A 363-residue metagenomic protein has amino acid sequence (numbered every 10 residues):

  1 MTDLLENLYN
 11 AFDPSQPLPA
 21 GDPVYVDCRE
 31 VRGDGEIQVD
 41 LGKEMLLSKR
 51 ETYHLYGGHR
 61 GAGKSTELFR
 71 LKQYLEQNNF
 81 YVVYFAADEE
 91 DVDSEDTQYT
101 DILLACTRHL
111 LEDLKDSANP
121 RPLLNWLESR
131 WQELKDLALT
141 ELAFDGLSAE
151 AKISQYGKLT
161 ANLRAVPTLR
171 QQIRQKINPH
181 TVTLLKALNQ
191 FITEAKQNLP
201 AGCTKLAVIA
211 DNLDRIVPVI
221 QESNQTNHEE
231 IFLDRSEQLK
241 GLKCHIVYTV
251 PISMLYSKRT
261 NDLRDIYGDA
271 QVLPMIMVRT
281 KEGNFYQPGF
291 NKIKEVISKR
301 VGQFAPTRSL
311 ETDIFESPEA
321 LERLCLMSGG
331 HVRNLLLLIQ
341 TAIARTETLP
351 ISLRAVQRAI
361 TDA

Functional and structural regions predicted by a protein language model:
M1-N79: Walker A/P-loop-proximal flanking segment of P-loop NTPase domains
P17-G35, T168-I192, K294, S298 (+1 more regions): Alpha-helix-centered segments that form part of catalytic cores
T52-Y53, G58-T204: P-loop NTPase nucleotide-binding core
Y56-H59, A195, R235-L242, I246-Y248 (+2 more regions): Conserved catalytic-core segments centered on acid/base and nucleophilic motifs
E67-F69, S94-Q98, V217-S223, S257-L263 (+2 more regions): A short acidic (Asp/Glu
V82-E89, V272-M275, R354-D362: Conserved beta-strand -> loop -> alpha-helix junction used to position metal-binding or nucleic-acid-contacting
A187-S317: The catalytic "switch" region of P-loop NTPases
R308-A363: C-terminal alpha-helical "lid" subdomain
